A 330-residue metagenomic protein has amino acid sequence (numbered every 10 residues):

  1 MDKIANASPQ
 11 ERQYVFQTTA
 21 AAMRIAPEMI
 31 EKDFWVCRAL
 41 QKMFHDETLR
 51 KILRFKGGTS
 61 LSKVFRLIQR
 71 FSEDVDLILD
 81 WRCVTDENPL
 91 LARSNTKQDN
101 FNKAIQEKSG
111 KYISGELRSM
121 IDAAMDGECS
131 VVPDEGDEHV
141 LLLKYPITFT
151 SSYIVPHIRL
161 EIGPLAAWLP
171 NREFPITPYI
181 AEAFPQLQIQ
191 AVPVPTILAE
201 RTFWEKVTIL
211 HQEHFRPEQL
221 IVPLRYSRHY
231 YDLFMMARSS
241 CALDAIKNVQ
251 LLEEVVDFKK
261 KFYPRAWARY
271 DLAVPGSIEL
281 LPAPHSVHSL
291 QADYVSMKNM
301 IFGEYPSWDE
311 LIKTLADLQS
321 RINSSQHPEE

Functional and structural regions predicted by a protein language model:
M1-L53, F65-Q69, L79-E330: Structured mid-to-C-terminal alpha-helical surface segments
F55-T59: Glycine-rich beta-strand-to-loop/alpha-helix junction loops that act as flexible
S62: Betabetaalpha-Me/HNH-type nuclease active-site subdomain
